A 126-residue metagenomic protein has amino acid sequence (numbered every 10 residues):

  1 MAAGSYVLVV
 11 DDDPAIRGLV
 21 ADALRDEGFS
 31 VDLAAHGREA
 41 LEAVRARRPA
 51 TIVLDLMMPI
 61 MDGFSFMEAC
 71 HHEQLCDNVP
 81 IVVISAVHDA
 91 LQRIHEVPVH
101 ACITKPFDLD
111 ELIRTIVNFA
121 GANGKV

Functional and structural regions predicted by a protein language model:
D12, V53-D55: Active-site T/S-Asp motif of two-component receiver
G18-D26: Charged docking surfaces used in two-component/phosphorelay signaling
G28-A35, A43: Short hydrophobic/Thr-rich beta-strand motif most characteristic of the beta2 strand and flanking loop of CheY-like
R47-V53: Active-site beta3 strand of CheY-like receiver
M58: Receiver (REC) domain active-site loop signature in two-component systems and cognate sites in sensor histidine kinases
V82-I84: Hydrophobic/aromatic residues positioned on beta-strands within the core alpha/beta folds
F107-A120, G124: C-terminal output helix
